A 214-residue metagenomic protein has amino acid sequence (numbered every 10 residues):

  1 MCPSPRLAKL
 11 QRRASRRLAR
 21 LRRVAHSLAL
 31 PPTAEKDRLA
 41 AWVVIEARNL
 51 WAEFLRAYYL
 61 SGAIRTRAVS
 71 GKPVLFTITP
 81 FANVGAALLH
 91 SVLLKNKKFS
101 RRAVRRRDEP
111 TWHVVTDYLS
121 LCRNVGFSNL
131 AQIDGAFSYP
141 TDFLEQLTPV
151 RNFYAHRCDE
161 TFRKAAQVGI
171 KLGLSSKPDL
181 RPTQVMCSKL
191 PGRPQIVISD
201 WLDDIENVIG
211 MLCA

Functional and structural regions predicted by a protein language model:
M1-H26, Y139-V150, H156-A214: Polyanionic, low-complexity intrinsically disordered segments
L30-E145: Helix-loop junctions and short alpha-helical segments
W51-T66, A155-F162, I209, C213: Long, hydrophobic, amphipathic alpha-helical segments used as structural scaffolds
